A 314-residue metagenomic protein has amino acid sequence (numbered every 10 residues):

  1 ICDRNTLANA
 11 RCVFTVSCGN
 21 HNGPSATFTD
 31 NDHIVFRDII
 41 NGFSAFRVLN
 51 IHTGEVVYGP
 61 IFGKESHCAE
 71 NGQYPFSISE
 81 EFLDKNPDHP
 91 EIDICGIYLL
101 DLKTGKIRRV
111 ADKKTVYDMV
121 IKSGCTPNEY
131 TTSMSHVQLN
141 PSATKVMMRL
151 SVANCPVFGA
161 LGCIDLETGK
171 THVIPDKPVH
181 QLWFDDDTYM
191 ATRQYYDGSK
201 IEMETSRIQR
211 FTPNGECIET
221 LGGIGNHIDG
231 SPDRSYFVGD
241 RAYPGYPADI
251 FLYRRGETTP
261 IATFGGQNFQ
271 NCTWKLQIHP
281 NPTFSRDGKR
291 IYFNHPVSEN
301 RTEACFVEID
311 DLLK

Functional and structural regions predicted by a protein language model:
I1-R4, V48-I51, I92-G105, A160-E167 (+3 more regions): Beta-propeller blade signature
N9-G96, R109-T126: Asp-box/WD-like beta-propeller blade repeats and closely related beta-sheet repeat scaffolds
P24-I34, S66-S79, E129-T131, H136-V146 (+4 more regions): Blade-terminus and WD-like Trp-Asp/Gly-His loop motifs, strongest in beta-propeller folds
I39, G72-C95, M148-V157, R193-M203 (+4 more regions): Short, conserved, GDST-rich strand-edge loop motifs in beta-rich repeat architectures
E129-S206: Beta-propeller domains
P175-V179, E219-S231, E257-T283: Conserved blade-ending motifs and adjacent loop-strand segments that build the rim/top face of beta-propeller domains
T205-S206, I218-P260: Loop/turn-rich, solvent-exposed surfaces of beta-rich toroidal or solenoidal domains
I278-K314: Blade-level signature of beta-propeller repeat domains, shared across WD40, Kelch, NHL, RCC1 and BNR/Asp-box propellers
